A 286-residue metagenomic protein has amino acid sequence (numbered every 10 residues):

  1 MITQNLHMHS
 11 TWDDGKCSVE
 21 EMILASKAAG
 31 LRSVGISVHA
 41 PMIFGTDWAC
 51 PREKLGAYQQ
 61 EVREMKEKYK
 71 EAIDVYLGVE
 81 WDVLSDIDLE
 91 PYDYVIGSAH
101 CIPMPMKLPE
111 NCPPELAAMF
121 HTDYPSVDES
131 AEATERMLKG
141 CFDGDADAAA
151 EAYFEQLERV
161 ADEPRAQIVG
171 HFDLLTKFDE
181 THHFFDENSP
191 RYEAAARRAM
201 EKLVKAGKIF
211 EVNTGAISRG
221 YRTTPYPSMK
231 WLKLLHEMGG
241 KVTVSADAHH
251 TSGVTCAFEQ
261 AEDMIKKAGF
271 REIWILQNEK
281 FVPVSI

Functional and structural regions predicted by a protein language model:
M1-V83, T176-F178, F184-P190, T243 (+2 more regions): An N-terminally biased module of ancient metal coordination in phosphate/nucleic-acid-related enzymes
I2-N5, S33-G35, D74-Y76, D93-I96 (+4 more regions): Structural preference for beta-strand elements that scaffold enzyme active sites
H7, S26, V62, V95 (+4 more regions): Conserved, mostly hydrophobic/aromatic
E20, D186-R197, T224-K233, E259-Q260: Charged helix-capping and loop-helix junction motifs
K27, A161-D162, H236, K266: Non-catalytic positions within long, well-ordered alpha-helices that form the structural scaffold/packing of enzyme
W48, E53-K205: Extended substrate/RNA-proximal surfaces in nucleic-acid metabolism proteins
D173, K208-R219, T243-H250, V254: Active-site core of metal-dependent hydrolases
T224, S228-I286: Long, positively charged, glycine-interspersed low-complexity recognition regions
